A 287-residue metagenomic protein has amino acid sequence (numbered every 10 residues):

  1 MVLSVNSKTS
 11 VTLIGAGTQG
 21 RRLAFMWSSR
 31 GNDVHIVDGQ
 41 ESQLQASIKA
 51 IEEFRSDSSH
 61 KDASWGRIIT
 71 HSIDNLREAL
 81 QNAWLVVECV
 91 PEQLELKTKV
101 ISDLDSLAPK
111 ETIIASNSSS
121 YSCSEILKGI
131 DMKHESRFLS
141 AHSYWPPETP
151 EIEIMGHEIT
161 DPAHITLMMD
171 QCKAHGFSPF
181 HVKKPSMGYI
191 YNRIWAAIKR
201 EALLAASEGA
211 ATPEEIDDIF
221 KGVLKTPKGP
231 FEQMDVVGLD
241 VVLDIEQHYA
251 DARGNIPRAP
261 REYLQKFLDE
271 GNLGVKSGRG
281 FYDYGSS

Functional and structural regions predicted by a protein language model:
V2-T9, L13-A16, F25, S29-G39 (+4 more regions): NAD(P)-dependent Rossmann-like dehydrogenase/reductase catalytic/cofactor-binding core
G20-R21: N-terminal Rossmann-fold NAD(P) dinucleotide-binding loop
F25-S28, S102-D105, L127, M169: A structural alpha-helix within SAM-dependent methyltransferase catalytic domains
S29-R30, Q81, P146-M155, P227: Acidic/polar active-site rim loop that often engages polyanionic ligands
N32-H60: NAD(P)-binding Rossmann-fold cofactor-contacting core
H35, W195-E201: Structural/interface elements that position substrates and couple domains in central-metabolism enzymes
G39-S42, D57-I113: Rossmann-like NAD(P)-binding element
I113-K183: Rossmann-fold dinucleotide-binding core
